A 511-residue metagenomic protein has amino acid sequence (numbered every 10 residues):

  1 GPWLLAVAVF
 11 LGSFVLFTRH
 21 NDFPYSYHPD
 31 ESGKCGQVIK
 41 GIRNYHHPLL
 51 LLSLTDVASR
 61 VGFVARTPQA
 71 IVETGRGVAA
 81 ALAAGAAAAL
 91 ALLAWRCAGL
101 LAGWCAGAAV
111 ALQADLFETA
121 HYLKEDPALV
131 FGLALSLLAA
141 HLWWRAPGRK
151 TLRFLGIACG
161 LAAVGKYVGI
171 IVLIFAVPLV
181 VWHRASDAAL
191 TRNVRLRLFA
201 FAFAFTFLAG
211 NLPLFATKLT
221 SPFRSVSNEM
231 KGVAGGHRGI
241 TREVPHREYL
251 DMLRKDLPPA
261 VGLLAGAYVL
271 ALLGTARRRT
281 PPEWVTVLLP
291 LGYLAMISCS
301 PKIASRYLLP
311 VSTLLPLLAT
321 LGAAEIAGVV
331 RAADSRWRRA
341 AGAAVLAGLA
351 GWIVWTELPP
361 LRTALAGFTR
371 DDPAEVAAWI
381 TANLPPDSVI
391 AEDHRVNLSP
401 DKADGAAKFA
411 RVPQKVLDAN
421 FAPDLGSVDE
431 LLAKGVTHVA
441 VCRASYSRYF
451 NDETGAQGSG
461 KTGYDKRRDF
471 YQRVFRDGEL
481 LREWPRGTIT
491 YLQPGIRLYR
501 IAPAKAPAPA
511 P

Functional and structural regions predicted by a protein language model:
P2-Y27, A108-L112, F201-T217, A295 (+1 more regions): Transmembrane signal-anchor helices characteristic of membrane glycosylation enzymes that use polyprenol
V15-L16, G322, G342-R370, K408: Transmembrane alpha-helical segments
K34, G41-H47, S53, R60 (+7 more regions): Transmembrane-lumen/periplasm boundary regions of multi-pass, lipid-linked membrane glycan transferases
A65, E73, G77-C97, L135 (+2 more regions): Transmembrane-helix motifs of polytopic, lipid-linked glycan transferases
R96-C97, S136-F154, A162, R184-S186 (+2 more regions): Membrane-interface transmembrane helices that cradle and orient dolichyl/undecaprenyl
D115, H121-A128, A304: Short acidic/glycine- and proline-prone juxtamembrane loop motifs at membrane-interface regions of multi-pass membrane
T381-V416, L432, V436-S447, Y491: Short periplasmic/luminal acceptor-recognition loop of GT-C membrane glycosyltransferases, typified by
G426-D429, K434-P511: Aromatic/acidic, Gly/Pro-rich catalytic loop(s) in extracytoplasmic/lumenal soluble domains of multi-pass membrane
